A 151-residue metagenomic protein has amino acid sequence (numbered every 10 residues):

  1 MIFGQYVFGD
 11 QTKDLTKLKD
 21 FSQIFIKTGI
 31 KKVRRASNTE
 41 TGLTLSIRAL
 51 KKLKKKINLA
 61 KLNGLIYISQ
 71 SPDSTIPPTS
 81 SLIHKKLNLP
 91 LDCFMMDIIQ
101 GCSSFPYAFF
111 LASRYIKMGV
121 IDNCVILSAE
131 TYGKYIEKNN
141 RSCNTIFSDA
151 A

Functional and structural regions predicted by a protein language model:
M1-I66, L87: Conserved "HGTGT" condensation-loop signature of ketosynthase/thiolase-family condensing enzymes that catalyze
M1-L15, P106-A151: Conserved beta-strand-centric core segments of catalytic alpha/beta enzyme folds
F8, D14, N58, P78 (+2 more regions): Poly-acidic low-complexity segments
Q23, K27, K31-L43, Q70-D122: Conserved catalytic cysteine-centered active-site region of acyl-thioester-dependent Claisen-condensing enzymes
R48, P78-L82, K138: Generic recognition of short, well-ordered alpha-helical segments
K61-I68, M96-D97, D122-A129: Beta-strand segments within the central parallel beta-sheet cores of soluble alpha/beta enzyme folds
